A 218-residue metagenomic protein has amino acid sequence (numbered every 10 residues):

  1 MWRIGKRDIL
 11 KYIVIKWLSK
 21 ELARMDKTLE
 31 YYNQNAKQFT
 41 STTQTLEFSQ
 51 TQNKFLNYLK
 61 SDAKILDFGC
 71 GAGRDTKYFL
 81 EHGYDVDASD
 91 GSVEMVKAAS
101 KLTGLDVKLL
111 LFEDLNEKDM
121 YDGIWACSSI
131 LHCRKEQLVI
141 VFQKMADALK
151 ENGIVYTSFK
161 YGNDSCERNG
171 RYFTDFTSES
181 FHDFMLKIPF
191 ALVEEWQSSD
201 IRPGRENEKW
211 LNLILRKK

Functional and structural regions predicted by a protein language model:
W17-K60: Conserved class I S-adenosyl-L-methionine
L66, A72-D114: Class I SAM-dependent methyltransferase SAM/SAH-binding core
E113-I124: A short acidic, Gly/Pro-enriched loop at the edge of an enzyme's catalytic core that lines a small-molecule cofactor
V139-E151: A short glycine-rich, Lys/Arg-flanked "PGG" loop and its adjoining helix->strand segment in the class I
N152-F159: Conserved beta-strand signature within the Rossmann-like core of class I S-adenosyl-L-methionine
S165-S180: Acceptor-substrate binding/catalytic loop of class I
F190-I201: Conserved S-adenosyl-L-methionine
I201-K218: Core SAM-dependent methyltransferase catalytic element
